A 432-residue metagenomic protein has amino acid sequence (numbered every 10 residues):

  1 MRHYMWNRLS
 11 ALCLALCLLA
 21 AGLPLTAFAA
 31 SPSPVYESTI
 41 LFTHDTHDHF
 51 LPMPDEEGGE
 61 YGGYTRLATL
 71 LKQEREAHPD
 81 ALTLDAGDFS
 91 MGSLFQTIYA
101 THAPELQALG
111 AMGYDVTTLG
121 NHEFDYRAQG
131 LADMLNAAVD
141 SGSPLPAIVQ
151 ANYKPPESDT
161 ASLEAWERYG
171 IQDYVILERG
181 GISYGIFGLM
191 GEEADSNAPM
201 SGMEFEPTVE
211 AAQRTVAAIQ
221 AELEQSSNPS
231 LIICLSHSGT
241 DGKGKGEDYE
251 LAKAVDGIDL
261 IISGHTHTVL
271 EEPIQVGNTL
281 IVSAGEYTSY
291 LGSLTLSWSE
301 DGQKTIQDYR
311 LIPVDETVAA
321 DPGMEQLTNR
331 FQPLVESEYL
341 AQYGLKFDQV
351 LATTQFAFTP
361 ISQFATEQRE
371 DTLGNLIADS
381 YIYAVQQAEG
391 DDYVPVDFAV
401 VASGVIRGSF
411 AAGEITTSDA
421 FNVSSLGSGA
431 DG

Functional and structural regions predicted by a protein language model:
R2-C13: Bacterial N-terminal signal peptides that target proteins for export
H3, A30-Y36, K346-F347, V394: Extreme N-terminus of proteins, especially the signal/transit-peptide cleavage junction and the first residues
R8-L9, Q129, L426: Short linear sequence elements within intrinsically disordered, low-complexity coil regions
L12-P24: Bacterial N-terminal signal peptides
C17, H44, T118, E367-E370: A generic, residue-level signal for flexible/boundary positions that often mark functional hotspots
A30-T317, L376-S380: Acidic, metal/ion-coordinating pockets
H47-H49, M91-F95, L109, N228 (+2 more regions): Solvent-exposed loop/linker segments at secondary-structure transitions that flank or connect catalytic domains
